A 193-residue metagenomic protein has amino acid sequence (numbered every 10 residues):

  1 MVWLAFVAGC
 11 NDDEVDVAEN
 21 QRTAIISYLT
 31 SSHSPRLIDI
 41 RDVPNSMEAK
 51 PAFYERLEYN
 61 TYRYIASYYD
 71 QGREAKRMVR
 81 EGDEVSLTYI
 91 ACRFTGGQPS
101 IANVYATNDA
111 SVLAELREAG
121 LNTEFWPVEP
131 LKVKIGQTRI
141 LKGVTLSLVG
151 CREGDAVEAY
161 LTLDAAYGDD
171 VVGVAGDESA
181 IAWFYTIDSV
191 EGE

Functional and structural regions predicted by a protein language model:
M1-W3: Sec-dependent signal peptide recognition, specifically the positively charged N-region followed immediately by
A5-G9: C-terminal motif of bacterial Sec signal peptides marking the signal peptidase cleavage site
C10-E193: Cross-family detector of peptidyl-prolyl cis-trans isomerase
